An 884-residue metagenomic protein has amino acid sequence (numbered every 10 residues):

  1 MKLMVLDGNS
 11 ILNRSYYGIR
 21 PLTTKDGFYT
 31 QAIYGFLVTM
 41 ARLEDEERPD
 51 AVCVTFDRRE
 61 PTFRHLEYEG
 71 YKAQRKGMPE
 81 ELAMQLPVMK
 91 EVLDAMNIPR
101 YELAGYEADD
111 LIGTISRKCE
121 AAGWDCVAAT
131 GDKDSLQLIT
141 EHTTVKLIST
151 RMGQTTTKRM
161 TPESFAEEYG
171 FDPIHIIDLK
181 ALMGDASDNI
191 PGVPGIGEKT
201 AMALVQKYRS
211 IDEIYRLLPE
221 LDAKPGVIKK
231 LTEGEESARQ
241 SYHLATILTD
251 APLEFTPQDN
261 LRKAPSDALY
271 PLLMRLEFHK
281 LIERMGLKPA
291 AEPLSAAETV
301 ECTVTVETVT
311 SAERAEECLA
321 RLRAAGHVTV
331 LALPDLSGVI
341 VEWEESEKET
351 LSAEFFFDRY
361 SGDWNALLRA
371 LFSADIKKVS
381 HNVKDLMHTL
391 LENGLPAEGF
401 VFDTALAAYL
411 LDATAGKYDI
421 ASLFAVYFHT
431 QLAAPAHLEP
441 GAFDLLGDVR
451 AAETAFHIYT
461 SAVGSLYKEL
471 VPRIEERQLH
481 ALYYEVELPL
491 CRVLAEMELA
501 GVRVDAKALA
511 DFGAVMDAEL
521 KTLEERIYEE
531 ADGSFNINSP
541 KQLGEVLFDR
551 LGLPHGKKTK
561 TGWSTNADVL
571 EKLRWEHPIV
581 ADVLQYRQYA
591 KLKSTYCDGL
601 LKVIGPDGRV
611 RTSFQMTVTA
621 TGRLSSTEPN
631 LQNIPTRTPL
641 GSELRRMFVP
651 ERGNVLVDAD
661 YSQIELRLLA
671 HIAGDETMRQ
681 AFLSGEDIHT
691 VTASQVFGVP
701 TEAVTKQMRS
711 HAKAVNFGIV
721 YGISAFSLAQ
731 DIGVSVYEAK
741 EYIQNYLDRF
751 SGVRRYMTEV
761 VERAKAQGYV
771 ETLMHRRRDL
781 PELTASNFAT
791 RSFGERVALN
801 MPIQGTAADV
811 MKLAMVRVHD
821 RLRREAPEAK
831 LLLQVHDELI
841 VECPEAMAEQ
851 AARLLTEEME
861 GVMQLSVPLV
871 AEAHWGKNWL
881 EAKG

Functional and structural regions predicted by a protein language model:
M1-P99, T772, A785: Domain-level signal for Mg2+-assisted phosphodiester chemistry and nucleotide/NA-binding surfaces in nucleic-acid
L22-T23, A73-L253: Extended two-metal-dependent nuclease catalytic cores across DNA- and RNA-processing enzymes
M152-K180, E298-V304, S337-E476, V486-C491 (+2 more regions): Active-site-proximal helix-loop-helix substrate-binding element of RNase H-like nuclease domains
G234-S361, H381, L445-T636, V655 (+6 more regions): Conserved "right-hand" nucleotidyltransferase catalytic core of DNA-directed polymerases
I340-E345, L411, Y418-A434, G441 (+2 more regions): Function-dense linear segments that define catalytic or interfacial modules in macromolecule-processing proteins
I474-V486, L490, V810, A814-V835 (+1 more regions): Active-site palm subdomain of RNA-directed nucleic acid polymerases
L499, C597, D607, R611-T612 (+4 more regions): Conserved catalytic core of nucleic-acid polymerases
A518-E525, E529-A581, D748-R796, N800 (+1 more regions): C-terminal polymerase-core module
